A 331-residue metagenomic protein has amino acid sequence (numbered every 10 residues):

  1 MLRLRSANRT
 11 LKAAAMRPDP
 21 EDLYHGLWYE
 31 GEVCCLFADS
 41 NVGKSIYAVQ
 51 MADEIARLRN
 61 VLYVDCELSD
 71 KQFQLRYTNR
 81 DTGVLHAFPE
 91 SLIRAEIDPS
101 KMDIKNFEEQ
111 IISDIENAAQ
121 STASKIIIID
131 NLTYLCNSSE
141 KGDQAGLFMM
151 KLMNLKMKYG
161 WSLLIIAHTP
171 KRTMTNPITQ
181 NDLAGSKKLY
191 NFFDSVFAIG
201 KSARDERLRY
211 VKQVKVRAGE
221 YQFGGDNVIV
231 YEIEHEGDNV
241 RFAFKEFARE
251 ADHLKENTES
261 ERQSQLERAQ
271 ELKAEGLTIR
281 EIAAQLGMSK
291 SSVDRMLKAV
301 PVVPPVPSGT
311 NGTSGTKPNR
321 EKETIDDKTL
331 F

Functional and structural regions predicted by a protein language model:
M1-L23: N-terminal pre-Walker A segment at the start of P-loop NTPase domains
L2, Q120-S121, K158, A203-F331: C-terminal regions of RecA-like/P-loop NTPase motor modules
P18-D19, L23-H25, Y29, L58-L147 (+1 more regions): Conserved inter-motif catalytic segment of the P-loop NTP-binding fold
E30-C34: Pre-Walker A (Motif I) flank of P-loop NTPase domains
C35-F37, N41, I46, L58-N60 (+2 more regions): Phosphate-binding/switch region of NTP-binding enzymes
Y47, M51: Hydrophobic positions on the alpha1 helix immediately C-terminal to the Walker A/P-loop
D53-R57: Short, well-ordered alpha-helices that flank and scaffold nucleotide-derived cofactor binding pockets
Y134, K171, G287: Positions that flank functional sites
